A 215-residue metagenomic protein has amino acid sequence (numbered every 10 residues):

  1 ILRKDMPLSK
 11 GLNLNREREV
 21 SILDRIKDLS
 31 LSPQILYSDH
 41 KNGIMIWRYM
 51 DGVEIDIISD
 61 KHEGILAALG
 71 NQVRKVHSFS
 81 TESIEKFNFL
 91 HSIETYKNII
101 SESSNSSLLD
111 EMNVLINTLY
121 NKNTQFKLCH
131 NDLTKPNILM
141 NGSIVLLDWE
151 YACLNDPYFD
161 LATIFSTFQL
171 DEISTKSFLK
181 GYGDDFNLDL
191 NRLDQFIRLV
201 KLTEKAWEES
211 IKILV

Functional and structural regions predicted by a protein language model:
I1-F87, S106-S107: ATP-binding pocket architecture of kinase catalytic cores
I1-L2, I35, I116-L161: Active-site acidic catalytic loop and adjacent metal/ATP-binding pocket of ATP-dependent phosphoryl transfer enzymes
R16, Q195-L199: Start-of-helix signal in alpha-solenoid helical-repeat scaffolds, especially tetratricopeptide repeats
E19-V20, E63-G64, V145, A162-I164 (+1 more regions): Glycine-rich, phosphate-binding/catalytic loops in enzymes
S30, V73-T81, L119-N123, F168 (+4 more regions): A general structural signal marking secondary-structure boundaries and capping sites
S78-N131, N141: An alpha-helical support segment within catalytic cores of ATP-dependent transferases
Y158-F186, L199-L214: Active-site activation/catalytic loop segments of kinase-like enzymes and analogous catalytic loops in related
D184-D194: Short, surface-exposed acidic
